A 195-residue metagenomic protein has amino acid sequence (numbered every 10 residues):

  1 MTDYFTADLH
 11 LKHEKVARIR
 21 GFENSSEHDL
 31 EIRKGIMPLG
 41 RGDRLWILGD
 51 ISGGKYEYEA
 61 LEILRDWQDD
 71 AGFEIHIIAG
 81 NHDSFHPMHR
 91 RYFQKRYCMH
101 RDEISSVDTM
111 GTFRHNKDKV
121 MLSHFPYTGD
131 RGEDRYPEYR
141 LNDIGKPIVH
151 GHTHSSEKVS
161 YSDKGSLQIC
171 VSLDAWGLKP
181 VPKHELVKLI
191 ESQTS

Functional and structural regions predicted by a protein language model:
M1-Y4: Extreme N-terminal starter segment of soluble prokaryotic enzymes
T6, L11-T109, R114: Core catalytic region of metal-dependent phosphoesterases/phosphodiesterases, especially metallo-beta-lactamase-like
G35-I63, I75, A79, D83 (+1 more regions): Generic hydrophobic segment detector
M99-T194: Conserved beta-sheet core of the metallophosphoesterase superfamily
